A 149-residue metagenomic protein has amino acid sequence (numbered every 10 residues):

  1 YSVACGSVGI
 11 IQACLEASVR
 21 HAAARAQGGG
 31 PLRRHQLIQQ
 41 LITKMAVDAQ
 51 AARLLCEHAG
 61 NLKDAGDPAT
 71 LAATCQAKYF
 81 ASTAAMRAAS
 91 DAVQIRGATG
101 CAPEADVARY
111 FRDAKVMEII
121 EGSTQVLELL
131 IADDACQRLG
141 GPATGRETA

Functional and structural regions predicted by a protein language model:
Y1-A149: Alpha-helical interface subdomain recognition
